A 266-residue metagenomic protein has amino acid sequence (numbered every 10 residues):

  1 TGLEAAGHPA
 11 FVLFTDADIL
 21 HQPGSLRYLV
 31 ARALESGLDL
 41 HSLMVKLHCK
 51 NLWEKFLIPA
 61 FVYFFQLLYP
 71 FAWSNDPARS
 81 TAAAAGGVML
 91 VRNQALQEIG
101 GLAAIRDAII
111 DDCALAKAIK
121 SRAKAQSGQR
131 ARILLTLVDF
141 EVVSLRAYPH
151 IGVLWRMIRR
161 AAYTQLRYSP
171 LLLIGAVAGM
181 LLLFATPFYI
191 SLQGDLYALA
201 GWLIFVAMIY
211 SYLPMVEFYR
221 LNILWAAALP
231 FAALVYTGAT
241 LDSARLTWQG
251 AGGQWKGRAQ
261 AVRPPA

Functional and structural regions predicted by a protein language model:
T1-A5, A10, Y28-L90, Q94-E98 (+4 more regions): Long helical/loop segments within the catalytic core of UDP-sugar-dependent glycosyltransferases, especially the large
P9, A17-I19, D111: Short acidic donor-binding/metal-coordinating loop in glycosyltransferase active sites
D16-R32: Acidic donor-binding/catalytic loop of UDP-sugar-dependent glycosyltransferases, especially processive GT2
L20, L90, I109: Short aromatic/basic micro-patch
A33-Q66, Q97, L102-L172, G253 (+2 more regions): Catalytic donor/gating beta->alpha subdomain of glycosyltransferases that bind UDP-sugars
R79-V91, G252-A266: Short linear elements at protein peripheries
L172-G250: Membrane-embedded multi-pass helical conduit in multi-pass membrane proteins, especially envelope-biosynthetic
